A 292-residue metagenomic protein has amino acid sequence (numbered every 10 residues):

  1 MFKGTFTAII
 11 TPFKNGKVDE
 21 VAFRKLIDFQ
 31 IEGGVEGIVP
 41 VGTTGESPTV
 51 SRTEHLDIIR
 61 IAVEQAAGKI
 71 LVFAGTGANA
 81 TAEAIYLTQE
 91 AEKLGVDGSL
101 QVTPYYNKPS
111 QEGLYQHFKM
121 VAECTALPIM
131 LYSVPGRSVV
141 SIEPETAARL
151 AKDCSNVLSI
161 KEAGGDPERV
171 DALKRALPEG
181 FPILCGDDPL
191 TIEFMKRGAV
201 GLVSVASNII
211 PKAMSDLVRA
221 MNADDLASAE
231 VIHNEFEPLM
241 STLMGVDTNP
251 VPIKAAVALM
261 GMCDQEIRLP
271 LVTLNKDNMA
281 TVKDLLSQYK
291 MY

Functional and structural regions predicted by a protein language model:
M1-T7, T11-V139, R149: Active-site beta->alpha loop and helix N-cap motifs at the rims of alpha/beta catalytic domains
G4-P12, G33-V35, T44, K196-A199 (+1 more regions): C-terminal alpha-helical cap/extension of soluble enzyme domains
E20, R52, P144, A223-L226 (+1 more regions): Alpha-helix N-capping/helix-start residues
F23, H55, I59, A84 (+5 more regions): A general structural signal for well-ordered alpha-helical segments in protein cores
R24-I27, P144, M279-L286: Short, amphipathic alpha-helical "lid/cap" segments that border enzyme active or binding sites
A80, D187-D188, N275: Helix N-cap/beta->alpha junction signal
E123-C124, R137-E237, L243-M244: Catalytic alpha/beta core domains of metabolic enzymes, predominantly
S133-V134, N156-V157, R268-L269: Glycine-rich phosphate-binding "P-loop"
